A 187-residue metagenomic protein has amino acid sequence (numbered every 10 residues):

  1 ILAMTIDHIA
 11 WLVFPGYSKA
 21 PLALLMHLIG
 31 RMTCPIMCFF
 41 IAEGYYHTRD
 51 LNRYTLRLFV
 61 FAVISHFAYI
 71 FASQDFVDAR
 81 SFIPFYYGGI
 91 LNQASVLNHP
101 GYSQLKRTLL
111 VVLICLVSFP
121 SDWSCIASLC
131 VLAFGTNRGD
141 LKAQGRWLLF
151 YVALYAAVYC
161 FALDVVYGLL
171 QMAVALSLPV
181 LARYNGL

Functional and structural regions predicted by a protein language model:
I1-L187: Alpha-helical transmembrane segments and their immediate juxtamembrane cytosolic regions
